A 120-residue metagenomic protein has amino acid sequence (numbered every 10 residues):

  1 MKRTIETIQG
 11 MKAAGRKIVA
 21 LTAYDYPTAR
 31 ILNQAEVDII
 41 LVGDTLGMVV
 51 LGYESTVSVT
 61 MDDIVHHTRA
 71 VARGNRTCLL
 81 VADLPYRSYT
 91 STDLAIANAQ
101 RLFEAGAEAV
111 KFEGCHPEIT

Functional and structural regions predicted by a protein language model:
K2-T120: Alpha/beta enzyme core
